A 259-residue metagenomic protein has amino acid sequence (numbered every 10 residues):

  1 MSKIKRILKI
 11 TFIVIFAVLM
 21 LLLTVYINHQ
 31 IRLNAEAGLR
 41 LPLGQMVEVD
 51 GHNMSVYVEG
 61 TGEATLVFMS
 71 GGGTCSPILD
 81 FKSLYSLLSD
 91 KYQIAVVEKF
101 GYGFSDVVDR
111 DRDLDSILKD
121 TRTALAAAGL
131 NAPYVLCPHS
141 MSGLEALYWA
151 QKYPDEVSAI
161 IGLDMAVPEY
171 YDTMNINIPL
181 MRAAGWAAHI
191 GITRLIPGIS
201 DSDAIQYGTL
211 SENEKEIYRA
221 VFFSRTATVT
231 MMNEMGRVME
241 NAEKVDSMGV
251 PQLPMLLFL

Functional and structural regions predicted by a protein language model:
S2-L66, D90-Y92: Alpha/beta-hydrolase fold catalytic core
H52-F104: Conserved HGGG/HGGXW glycine-rich cap/lid loop of the alpha/beta-hydrolase fold
V96-C137: Active-site loop/oxyanion-hole signature of alpha/beta-hydrolase fold enzymes
Y134-V135, S158-I161: Residue in the alpha/beta-hydrolase core beta-strand immediately N-terminal to the catalytic nucleophile
P138-S142, A146: Gly/Ala-rich beta-loop-alpha elbow adjacent to hydrolase catalytic centers
Y148-K152: Active-site signature of alpha/beta-hydrolase-fold catalytic machinery across serine- and Asp/Cys-nucleophile hydrolases
I161-I190: Flexible "cap/lid" loop of the alpha/beta hydrolase fold
L210-L259: Conserved serine/cysteine hydrolase catalytic core
